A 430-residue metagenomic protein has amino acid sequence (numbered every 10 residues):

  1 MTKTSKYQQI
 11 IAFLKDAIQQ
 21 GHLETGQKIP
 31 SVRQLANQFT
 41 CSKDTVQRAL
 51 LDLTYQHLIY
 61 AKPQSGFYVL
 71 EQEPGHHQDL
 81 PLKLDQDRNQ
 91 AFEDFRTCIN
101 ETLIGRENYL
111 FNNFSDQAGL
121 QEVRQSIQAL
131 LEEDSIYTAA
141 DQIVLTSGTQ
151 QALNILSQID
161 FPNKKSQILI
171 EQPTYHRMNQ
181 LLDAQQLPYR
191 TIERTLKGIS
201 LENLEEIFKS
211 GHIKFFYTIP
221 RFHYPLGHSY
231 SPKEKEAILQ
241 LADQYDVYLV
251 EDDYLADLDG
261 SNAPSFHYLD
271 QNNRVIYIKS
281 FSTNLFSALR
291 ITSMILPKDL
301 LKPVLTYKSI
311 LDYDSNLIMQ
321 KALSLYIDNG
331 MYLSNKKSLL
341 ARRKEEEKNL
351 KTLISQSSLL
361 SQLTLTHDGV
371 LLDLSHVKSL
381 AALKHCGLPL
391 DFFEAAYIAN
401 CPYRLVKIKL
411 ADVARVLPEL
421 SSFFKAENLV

Functional and structural regions predicted by a protein language model:
M1-S115, Q128, L305, S309-N316 (+10 more regions): N-terminal basic, amphipathic alpha-helical segments
Q64, D270-P303, L420: Active-site PLP attachment segment
F111-Y245, D257-L269: Conserved core of the PLP fold type I
V144, P188-I192, I276, T364 (+1 more regions): General small-molecule cofactor/ligand-binding pocket signal
L156, Q172, S315-I318, T352: Electrostatic interaction modules used in gene-expression and signaling proteins
Q167, K214, D246-Y248, R274-I276 (+1 more regions): Proline-centered loop/turn at the N-terminus of a beta-strand
